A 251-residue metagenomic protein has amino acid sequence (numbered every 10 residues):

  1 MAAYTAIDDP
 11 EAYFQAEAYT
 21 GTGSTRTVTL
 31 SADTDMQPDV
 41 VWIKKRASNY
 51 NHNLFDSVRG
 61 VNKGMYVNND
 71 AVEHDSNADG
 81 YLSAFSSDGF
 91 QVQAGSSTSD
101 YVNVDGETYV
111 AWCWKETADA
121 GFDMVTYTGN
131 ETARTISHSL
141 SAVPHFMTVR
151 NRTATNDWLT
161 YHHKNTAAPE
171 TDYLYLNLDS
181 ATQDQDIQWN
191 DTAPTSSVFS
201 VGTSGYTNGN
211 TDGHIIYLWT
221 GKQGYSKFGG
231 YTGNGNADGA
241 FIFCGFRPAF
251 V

Functional and structural regions predicted by a protein language model:
M1-F250: Surface-exposed molecular-recognition determinants
